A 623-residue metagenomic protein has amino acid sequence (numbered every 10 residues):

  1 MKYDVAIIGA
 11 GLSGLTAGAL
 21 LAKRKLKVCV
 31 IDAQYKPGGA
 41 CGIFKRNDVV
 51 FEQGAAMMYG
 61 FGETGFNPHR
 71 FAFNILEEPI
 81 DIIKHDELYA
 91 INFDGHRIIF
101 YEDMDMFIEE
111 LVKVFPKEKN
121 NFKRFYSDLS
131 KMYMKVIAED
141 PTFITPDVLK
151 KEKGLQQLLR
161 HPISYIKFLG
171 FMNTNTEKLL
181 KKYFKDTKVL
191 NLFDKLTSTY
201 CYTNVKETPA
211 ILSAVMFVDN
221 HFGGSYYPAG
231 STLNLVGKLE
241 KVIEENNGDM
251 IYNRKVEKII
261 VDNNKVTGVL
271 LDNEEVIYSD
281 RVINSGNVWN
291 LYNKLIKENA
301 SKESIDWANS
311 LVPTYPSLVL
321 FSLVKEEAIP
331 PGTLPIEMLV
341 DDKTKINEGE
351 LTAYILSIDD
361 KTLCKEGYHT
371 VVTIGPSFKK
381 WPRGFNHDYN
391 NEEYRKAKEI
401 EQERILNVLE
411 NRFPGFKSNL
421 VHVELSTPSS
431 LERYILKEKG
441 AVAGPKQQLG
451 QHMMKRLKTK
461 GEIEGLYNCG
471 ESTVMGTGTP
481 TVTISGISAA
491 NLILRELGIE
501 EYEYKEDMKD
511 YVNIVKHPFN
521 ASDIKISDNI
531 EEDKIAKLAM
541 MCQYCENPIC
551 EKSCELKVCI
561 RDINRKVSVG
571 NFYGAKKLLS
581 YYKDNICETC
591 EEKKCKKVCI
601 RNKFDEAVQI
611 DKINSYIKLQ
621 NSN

Functional and structural regions predicted by a protein language model:
K2-A138, P445-Q447: N-terminal glycine-rich phosphate/pyrophosphate-binding loop and immediately adjacent elements
D94-E207: Rossmann-like flavin
K167-T176, N220-K241, R395-E401, N602-A607: Short beta-strand to alpha-helix junction loop
D186, L190-T203, V218, P414-M475: A glycine-rich dinucleotide-binding beta-alpha-beta segment and adjacent secondary-structure elements that constitute
M216-V266: Helical element adjacent to the flavin cofactor pocket in flavoenzyme catalytic cores
K255-E366, K460: Mid-domain catalytic core of redox enzymes that form a hydrophobic substrate pocket/lid adjacent to a catalytic redox
K325-P428: C-terminal segments that line or cap access tunnels to active or ligand-binding sites in enzymes and enzyme-associated
I499-S622: Ferredoxin-type iron-sulfur electron-transfer modules and their immediate structural context
